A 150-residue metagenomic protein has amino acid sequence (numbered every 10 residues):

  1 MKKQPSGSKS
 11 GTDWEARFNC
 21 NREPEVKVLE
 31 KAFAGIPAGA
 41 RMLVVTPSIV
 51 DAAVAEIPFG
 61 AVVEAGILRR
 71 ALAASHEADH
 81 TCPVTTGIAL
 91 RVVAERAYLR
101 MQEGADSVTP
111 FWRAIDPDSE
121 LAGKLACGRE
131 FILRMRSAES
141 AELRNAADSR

Functional and structural regions predicted by a protein language model:
M1-P5, K9: Intrinsic-disorder signal
S10-R150: Nucleic acid-binding interface residues in structured DNA/RNA-binding domains, emphasizing the DNA-engaging scaffolds
